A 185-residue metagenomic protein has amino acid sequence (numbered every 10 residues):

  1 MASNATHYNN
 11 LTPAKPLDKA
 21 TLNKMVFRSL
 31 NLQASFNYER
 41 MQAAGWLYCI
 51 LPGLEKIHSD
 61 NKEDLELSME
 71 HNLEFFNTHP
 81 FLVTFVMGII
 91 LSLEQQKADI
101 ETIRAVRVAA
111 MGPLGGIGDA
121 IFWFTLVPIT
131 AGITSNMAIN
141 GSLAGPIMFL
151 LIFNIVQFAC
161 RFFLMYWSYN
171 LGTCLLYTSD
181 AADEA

Functional and structural regions predicted by a protein language model:
M1-I103: Soluble N-terminal domains of membrane-associated systems
H71-F75, G88, G112-A120, N154: Hydrophobic alpha-helical transmembrane segments of multi-pass small-molecule transporters/permeases
A105-T134: Transmembrane alpha-helical segments and their cytosolic interface motifs in multi-pass membrane proteins
S135-I147: Helix-coil boundary and interhelical linker segments in multi-pass alpha-helical membrane proteins
G145-F158: Alpha-helical transmembrane segments
C160-T173: Membrane-water interface of transmembrane alpha-helices
Y177-A185: Single conserved hydrophobic/aromatic residue that forms the stacking wall/gate of nucleotide- or nucleobase-binding
